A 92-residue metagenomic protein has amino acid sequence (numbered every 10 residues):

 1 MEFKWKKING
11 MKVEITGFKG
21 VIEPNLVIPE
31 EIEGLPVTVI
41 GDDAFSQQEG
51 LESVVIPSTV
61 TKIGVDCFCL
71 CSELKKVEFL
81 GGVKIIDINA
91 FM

Functional and structural regions predicted by a protein language model:
E2-M11, V21-T38, E49-K62, C69-D87: Structural signature of tandem-repeat unit edges
G17-G20, A44: Acidic, Ser/Thr
